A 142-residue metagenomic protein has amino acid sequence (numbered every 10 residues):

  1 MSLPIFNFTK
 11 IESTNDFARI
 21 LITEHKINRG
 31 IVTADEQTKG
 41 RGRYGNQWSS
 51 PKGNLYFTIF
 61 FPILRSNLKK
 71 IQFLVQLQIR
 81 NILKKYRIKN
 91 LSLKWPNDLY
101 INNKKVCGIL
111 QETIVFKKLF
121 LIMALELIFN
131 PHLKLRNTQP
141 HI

Functional and structural regions predicted by a protein language model:
M1-K85, K89, C107: N-terminal lobe of the biotin/lipoate ligase/transferase fold
S2-I5, I31, W95, F116 (+1 more regions): Active-site proximal loop and beta-alpha junction motif in alpha/beta enzyme cores
E12, T38-K39, I101, L127-F129: Short, glycine/acidic-enriched loop or turn micro-motifs at the edges of active sites
D16, G42, Q47, I101-K105 (+2 more regions): Active-site-proximal flexible loops/turns
Y44, P51, P96, P131 (+1 more regions): Glycine-rich, flexible loop/turn motifs
F60-L64, E112, I128-N130: Solvent-exposed residues in well-ordered beta-strands and their adjoining turns, especially edge/terminal strands
N81-K117, L125-E126: Acidic (Asp/Glu) carboxylate-rich active-site/surface patches
K117-I142: Short, acidic (Asp/Glu-rich) active-site segment that either coordinates a divalent metal cofactor
